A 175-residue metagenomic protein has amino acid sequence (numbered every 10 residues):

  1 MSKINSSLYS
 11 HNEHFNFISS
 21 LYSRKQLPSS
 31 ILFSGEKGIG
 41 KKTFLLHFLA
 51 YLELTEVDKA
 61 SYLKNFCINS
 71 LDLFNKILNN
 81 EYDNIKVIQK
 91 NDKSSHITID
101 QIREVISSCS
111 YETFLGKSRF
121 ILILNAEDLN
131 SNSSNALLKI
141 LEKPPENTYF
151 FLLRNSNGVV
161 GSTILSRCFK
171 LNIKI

Functional and structural regions predicted by a protein language model:
M1-N132: Clamp-loader machinery-focused feature within the broader ASCE/P-loop NTPase space
Y82, S134, N157, L165: ATP/adenylate-binding site constellation spanning eukaryotic-like Ser/Thr protein kinases, ABC-transporter
Q89, K170-I175: Conserved AAA+ ATPase "SRH/arginine-finger" region at the nucleotide-binding site
K93, D128, K143, V159 (+1 more regions): Residues immediately C-terminal
S110, N135-L153: Conserved catalytic/switch belt of AAA+ P-loop NTPases
L124-A126, L152-N157, K174-I175: A short beta-strand-to-loop transition that corresponds to the Sensor-1 phosphate-sensing loop of AAA+ P-loop ATPases
Y149, S162-F169: Switch/communication elements of ASCE P-loop NTPase nucleotide-binding domains
